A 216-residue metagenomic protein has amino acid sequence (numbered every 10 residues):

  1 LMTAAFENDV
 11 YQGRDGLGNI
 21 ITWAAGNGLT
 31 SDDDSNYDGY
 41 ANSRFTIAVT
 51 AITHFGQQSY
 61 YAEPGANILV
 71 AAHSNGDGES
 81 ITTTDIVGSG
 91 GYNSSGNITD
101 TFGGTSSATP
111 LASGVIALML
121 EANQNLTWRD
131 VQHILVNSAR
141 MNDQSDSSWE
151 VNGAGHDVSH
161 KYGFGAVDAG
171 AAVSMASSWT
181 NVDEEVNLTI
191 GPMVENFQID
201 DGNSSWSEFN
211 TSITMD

Functional and structural regions predicted by a protein language model:
L1, G18-N19, F45-T46, Y60 (+1 more regions): C-terminal subdomain of the subtilisin-like protease fold in secreted/lumenal serine endopeptidases
L1-W23, T30-T50, F55-N75, T127 (+2 more regions): Mature extracellular/periplasmic domains of secretome proteins
T3, E7, T109, S113-A117 (+2 more regions): Predominant activation on well-ordered alpha-helical scaffold segments within soluble catalytic domains
Y11-R14, S31-S35, S80, I86-T99 (+2 more regions): Surface-exposed intrinsically disordered loops and tails
G26, G104-S106, G163, D168: Residue-level detector of functionally special positions within alpha-helical transmembrane segments of multi-pass
D38-E121, N125: Extracellular S/T/G-rich loop segment that most often corresponds to the catalytic His/Ser-adjacent loop
T214-D216: A short beta-strand element within beta-rich, extracytoplasmic domains of secreted/secretory-pathway proteins
